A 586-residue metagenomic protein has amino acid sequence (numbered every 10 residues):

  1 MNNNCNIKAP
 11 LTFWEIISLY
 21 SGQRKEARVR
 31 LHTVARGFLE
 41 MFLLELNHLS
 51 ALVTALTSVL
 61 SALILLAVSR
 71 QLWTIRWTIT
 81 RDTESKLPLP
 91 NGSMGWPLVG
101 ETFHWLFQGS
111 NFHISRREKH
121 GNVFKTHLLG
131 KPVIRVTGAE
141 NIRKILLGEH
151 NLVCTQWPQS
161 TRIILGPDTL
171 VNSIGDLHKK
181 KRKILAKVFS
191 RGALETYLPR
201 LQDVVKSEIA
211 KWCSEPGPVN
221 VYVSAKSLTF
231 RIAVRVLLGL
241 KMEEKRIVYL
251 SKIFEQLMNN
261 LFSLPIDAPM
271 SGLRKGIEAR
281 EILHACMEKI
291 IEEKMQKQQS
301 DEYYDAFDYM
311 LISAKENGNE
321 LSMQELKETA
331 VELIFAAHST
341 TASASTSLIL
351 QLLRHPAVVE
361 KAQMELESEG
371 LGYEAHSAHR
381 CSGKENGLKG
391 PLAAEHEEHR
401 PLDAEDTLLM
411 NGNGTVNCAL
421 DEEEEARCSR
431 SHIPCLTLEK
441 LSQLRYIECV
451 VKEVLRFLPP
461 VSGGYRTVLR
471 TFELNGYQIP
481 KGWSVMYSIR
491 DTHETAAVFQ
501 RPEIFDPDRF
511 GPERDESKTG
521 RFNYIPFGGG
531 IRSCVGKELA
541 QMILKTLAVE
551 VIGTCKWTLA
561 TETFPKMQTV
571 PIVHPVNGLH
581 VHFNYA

Functional and structural regions predicted by a protein language model:
M1-I17, G22, A27-H32, G37-N47 (+2 more regions): C-terminal helix/juxtamembrane-tail motif
W14-E15, G22, R30-T169, S173-K180 (+3 more regions): N-terminal membrane-proximal hinge/A-helix region immediately C-terminal to the signal-anchor transmembrane segment
G100-G121, E281, A285, K289 (+5 more regions): Conserved cytochrome P450 K-helix E-x-x-R motif and the immediately C-terminal K′/meander segment
R135-T137, K144-I145, K241, S339-Q363 (+1 more regions): Classical protein tyrosine phosphatase
C154-R162, S173, L177, E195-S343 (+3 more regions): Cytochrome P450 heme-thiolate monooxygenase catalytic core
K187, E513-L544, M567-V570: Cytochrome P450 heme-thiolate "Cys pocket" and heme-binding signature region
V358, K537-H574: Cytochrome P450 heme-binding "Cys pocket" and the immediately downstream C-terminal segment
Y487-D515: Conserved cytochrome P450 K-helix/beta-meander segment immediately N-terminal to the heme-binding cysteine loop
